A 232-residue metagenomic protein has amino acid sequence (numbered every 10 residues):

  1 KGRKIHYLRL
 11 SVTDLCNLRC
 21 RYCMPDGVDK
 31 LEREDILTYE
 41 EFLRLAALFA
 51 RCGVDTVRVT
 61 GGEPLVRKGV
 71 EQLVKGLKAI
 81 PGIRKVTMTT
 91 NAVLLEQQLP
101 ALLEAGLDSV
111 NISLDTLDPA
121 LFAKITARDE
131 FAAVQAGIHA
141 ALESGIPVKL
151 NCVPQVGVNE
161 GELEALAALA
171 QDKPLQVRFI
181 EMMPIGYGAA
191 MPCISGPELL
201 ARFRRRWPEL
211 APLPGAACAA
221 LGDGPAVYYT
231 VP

Functional and structural regions predicted by a protein language model:
G2-E40, C52: Canonical Radical SAM [4Fe-4S] cluster-binding loop centered on the CxxxCxxC motif and its immediate flanking residues
V12, C16, C20, V59 (+3 more regions): Conserved, mostly hydrophobic/aromatic
V28-E32, D118-I125, I185-A190: A short acidic, helix-capping loop that chelates divalent metal ions and anchors anionic groups
I36-Y39, R128, C193-P197: Short, conserved loop/turn and helix-capping segments at secondary-structure boundaries that abut family-defining
Y39-R58, V66-P174: Radical SAM/AdoMet-radical enzyme domain recognition
E63: Conserved G/P- and acidic residue-centered "switch" motifs that form tight phosphate/ATP-binding loops in soluble
L163, L169-D172, Q176-P232: A C-terminal junction/extension of Radical SAM enzymes
